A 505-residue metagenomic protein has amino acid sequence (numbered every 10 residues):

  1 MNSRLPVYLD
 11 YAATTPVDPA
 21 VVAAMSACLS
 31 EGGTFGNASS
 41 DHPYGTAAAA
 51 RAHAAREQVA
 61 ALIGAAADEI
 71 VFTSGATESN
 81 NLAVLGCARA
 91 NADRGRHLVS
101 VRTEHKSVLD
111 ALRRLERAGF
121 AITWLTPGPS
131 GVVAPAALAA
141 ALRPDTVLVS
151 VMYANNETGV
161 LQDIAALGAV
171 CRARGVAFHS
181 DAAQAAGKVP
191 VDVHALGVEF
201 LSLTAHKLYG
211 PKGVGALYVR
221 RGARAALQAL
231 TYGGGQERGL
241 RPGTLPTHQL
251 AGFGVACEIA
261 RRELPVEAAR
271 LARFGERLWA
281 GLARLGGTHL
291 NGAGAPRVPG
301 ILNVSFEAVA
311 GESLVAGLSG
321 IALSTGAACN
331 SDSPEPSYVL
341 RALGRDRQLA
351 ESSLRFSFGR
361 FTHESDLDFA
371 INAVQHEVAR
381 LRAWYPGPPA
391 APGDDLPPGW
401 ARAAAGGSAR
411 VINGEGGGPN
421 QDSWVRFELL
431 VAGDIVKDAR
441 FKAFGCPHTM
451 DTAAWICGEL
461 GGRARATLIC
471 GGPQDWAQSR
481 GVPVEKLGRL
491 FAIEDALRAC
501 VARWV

Functional and structural regions predicted by a protein language model:
M1-A390: Pyridoxal 5′-phosphate
A390-V505: Domain-level signature for proteins that mediate thiol-based redox and metal-cofactor handling
